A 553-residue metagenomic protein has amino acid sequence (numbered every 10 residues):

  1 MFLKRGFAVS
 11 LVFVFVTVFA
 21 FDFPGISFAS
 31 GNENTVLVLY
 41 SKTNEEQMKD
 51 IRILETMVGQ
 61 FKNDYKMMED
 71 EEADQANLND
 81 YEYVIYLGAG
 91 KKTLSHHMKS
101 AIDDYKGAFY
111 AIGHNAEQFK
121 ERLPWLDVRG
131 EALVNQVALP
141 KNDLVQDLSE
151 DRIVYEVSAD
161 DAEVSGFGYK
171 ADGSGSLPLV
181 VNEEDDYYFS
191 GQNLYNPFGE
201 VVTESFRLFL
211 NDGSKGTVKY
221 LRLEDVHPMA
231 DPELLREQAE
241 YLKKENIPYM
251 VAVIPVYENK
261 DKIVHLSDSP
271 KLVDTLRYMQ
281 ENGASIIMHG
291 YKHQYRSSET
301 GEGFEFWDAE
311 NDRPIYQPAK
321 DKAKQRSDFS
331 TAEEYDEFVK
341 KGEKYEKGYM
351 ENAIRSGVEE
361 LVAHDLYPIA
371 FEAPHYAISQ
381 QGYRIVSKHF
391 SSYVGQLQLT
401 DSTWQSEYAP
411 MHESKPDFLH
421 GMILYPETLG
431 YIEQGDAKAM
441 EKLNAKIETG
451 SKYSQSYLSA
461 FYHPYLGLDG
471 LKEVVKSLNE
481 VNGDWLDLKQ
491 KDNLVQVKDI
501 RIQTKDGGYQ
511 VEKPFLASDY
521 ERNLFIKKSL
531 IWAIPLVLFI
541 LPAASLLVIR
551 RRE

Functional and structural regions predicted by a protein language model:
N34, Y81, G107-A108, W125-V134 (+1 more regions): A glycine-centered loop/beta-turn motif at secondary-structure junctions
L37-L39, P248, A252-A377: Metal-dependent polysaccharide deacetylase catalytic core of the NodB/CE4 family, i.e., the active-site-bearing domain
Y40, L78-R122, M279-G283: Short alpha-beta junction capping motif
E55-D80, A439-K446: A short, well-structured beta->alpha microelement
A101-D104, L210-D212, E237-N246, H265-H289 (+5 more regions): Acidic (Asp/Glu)-rich catalytic clusters
F206, L210-K215, E233, E240-N259 (+3 more regions): C-terminal domain-boundary segment and adjacent tail
V218-H227, K344, G348-E351, R355-L366 (+1 more regions): Catalytic grooves of carbohydrate-active enzymes
F539-E553: C-terminal membrane-anchoring or membrane-association module
